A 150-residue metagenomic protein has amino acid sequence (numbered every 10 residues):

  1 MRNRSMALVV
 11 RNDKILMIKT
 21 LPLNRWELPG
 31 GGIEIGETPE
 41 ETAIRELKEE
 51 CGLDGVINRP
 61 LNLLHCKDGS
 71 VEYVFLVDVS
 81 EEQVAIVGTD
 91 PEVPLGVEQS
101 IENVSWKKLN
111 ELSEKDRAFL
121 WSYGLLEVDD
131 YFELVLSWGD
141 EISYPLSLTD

Functional and structural regions predicted by a protein language model:
M1-I15, I35: Conserved N-terminal beta-strand and adjoining loop/helix that marks the start of the Nudix/MutT-like hydrolase domain
N3, V71-F75, S105: Short beta-strand micro-motifs in enzyme catalytic cores
V9, L76-D78, S105-K108: Short, well-ordered beta-strand micro-motif
L16-M17, E27: General beta-strand recognition
N24-R25, P91-D150: Nudix hydrolase/Nudix homology domain
L28-L61: The catalytic Nudix box helix
I33, V79, L109-L112: Hydrophobic pocket-lining residues within nucleotide cofactor-binding pockets
G52-E92: Active-site segment of metal-dependent pyrophosphate-handling enzymes, primarily the Nudix hydrolase catalytic core
